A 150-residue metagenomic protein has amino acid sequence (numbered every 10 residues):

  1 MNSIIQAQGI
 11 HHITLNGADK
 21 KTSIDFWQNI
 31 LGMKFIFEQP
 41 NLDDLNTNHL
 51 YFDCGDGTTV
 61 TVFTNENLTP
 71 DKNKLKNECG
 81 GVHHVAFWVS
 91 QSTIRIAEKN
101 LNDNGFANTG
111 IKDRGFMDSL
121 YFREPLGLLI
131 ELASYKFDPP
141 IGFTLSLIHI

Functional and structural regions predicted by a protein language model:
M1-I4: Basic/polar N-terminal segments that are highly enriched at the extreme N-terminus, encompassing both cleavable
Q8, G17-K21, E78-L129, S134-P140: Vicinal oxygen chelate
N16-V60: Core segments of cupin and vicinal oxygen chelate
N46, N67-N73: A short, acidic/glycine-rich surface segment
G55-T59, N67-L68, Q91-I94: Short, charged/polar surface micro-motifs in flexible loops or helix N-caps
V60-T61, E131: Conserved beta-strand in the GNAT
I148-I150: Conserved small/polar residues in nucleotide/adenosyl-binding loops
